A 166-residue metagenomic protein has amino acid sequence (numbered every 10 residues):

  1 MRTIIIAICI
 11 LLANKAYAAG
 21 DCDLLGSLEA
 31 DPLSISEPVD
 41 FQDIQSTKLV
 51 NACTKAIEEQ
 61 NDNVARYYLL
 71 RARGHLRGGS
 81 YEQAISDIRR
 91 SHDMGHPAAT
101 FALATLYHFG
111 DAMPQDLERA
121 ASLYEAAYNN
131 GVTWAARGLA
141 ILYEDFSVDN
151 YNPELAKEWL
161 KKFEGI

Functional and structural regions predicted by a protein language model:
I4-L12: Sec-dependent N-terminal signal peptides
A16-E58: N-terminal leader/linker segments that initiate helical-solenoid repeat arrays
A19, D23-G26, L69, F101 (+1 more regions): TPR/TPR-like alpha-solenoid signature
E59-N63, M94-P97, F109-D111, N130-T133 (+2 more regions): Short helix-capping/linker turns of helical repeat alpha-solenoids
L70-L76, T100-F109, G138-D145: Hydrophobic face of amphipathic alpha-helices that form TPR/SEL1-like repeat modules and related alpha-solenoid
